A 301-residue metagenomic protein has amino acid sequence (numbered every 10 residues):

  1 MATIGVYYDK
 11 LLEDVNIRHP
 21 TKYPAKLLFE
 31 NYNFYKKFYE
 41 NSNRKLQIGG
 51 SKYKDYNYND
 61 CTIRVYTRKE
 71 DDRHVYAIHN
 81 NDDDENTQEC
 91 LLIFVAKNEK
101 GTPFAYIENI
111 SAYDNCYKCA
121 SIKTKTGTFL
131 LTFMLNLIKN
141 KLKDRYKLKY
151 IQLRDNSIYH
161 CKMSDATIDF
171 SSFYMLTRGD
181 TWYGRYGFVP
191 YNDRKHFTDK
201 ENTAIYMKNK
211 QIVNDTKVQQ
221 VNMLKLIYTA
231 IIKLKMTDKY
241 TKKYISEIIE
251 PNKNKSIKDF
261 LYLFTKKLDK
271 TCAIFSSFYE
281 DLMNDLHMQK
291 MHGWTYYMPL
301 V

Functional and structural regions predicted by a protein language model:
M1-V301: Non-catalytic substrate-recognition and accessory regions of acyl/acetyltransferase enzymes
